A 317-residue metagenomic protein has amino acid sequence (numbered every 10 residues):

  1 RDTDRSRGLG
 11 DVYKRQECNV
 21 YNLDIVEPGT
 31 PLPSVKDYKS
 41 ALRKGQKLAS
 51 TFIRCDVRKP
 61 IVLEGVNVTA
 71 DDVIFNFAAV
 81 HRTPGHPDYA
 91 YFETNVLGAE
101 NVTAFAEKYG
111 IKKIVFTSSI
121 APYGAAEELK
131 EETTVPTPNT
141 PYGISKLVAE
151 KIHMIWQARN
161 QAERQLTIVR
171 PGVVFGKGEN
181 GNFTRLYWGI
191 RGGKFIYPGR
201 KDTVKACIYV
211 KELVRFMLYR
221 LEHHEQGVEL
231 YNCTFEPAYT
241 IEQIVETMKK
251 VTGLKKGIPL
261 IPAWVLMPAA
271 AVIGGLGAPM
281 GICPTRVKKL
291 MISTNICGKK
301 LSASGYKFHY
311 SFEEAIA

Functional and structural regions predicted by a protein language model:
D2-Y13: Single conserved hydrophobic/aromatic residue that forms the stacking wall/gate of nucleotide- or nucleobase-binding
R54-T94, F105-K108, Y123: NAD(P)H-binding glycine-rich loop region in Rossmannoid oxidoreductase-like domains and their noncatalytic homologs
N101-P141, E163-R164: Conserved Rossmann-fold NAD(P)-dependent oxidoreductase catalytic core, especially the SDR/UDP-sugar
Y123, R164-R185: Flexible, glycine-rich beta-alpha linker
N139-T167: Active-site Tyr-X1-5-Lys
E179-R185, G199-L221, V228-N232: Substrate-positioning beta->alpha
Y219-I282, I316-A317: Mid/C-terminal beta-alpha module of Rossmann-like enzyme folds, strongest in SDR-family dehydrogenases/epimerases
Y239, I282-A317: C-terminal amphipathic/interface module of NAD(P)-dependent oxidoreductases and related NAD-binding regulators
